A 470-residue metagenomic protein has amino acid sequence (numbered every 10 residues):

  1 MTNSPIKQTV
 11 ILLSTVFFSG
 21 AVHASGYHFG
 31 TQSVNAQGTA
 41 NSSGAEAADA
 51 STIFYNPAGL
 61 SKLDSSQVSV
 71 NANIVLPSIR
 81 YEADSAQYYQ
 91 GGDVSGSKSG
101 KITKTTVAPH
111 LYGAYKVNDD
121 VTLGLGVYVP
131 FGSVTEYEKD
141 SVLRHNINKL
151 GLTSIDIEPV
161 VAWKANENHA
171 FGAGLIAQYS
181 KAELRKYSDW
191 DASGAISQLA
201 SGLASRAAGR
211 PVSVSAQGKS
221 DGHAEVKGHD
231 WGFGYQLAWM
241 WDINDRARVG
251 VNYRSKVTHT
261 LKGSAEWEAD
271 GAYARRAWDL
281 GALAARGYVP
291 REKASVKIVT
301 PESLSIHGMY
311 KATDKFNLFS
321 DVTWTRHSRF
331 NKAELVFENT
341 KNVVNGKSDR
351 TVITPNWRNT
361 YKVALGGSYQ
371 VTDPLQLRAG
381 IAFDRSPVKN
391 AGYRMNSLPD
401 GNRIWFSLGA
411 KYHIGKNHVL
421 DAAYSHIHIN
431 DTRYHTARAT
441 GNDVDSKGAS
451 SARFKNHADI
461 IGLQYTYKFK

Functional and structural regions predicted by a protein language model:
M1-A24: Gram-negative bacterial Sec-dependent N-terminal signal peptides
S14-G20, A58, A72, A379 (+1 more regions): Residue-level signal for alpha-helical transmembrane segments in multi-pass membrane proteins
G20-A21, S69, E334: Residues in and immediately flanking transmembrane alpha helices
S25-Q37, Y88-Q90, V94, T106-K470: Outer-membrane beta-barrel porins/channels
A47-Y55, S61-E136: Outer-membrane beta-barrel translocator/receptor signature
